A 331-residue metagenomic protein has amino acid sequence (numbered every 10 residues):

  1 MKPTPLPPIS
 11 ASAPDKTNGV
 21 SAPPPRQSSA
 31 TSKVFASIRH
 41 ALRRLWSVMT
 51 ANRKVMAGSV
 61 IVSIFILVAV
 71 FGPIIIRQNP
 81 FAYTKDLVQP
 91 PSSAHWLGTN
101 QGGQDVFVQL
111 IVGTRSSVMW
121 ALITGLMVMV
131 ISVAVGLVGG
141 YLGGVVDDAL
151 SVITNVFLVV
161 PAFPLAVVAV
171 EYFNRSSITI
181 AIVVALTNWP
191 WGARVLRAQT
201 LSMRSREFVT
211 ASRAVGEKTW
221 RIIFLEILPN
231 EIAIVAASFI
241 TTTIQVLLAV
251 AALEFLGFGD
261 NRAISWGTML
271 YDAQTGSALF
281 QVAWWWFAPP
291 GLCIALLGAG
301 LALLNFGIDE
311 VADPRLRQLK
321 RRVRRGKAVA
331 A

Functional and structural regions predicted by a protein language model:
A30-F81, L150-I153, E231-I232, G298 (+1 more regions): N-terminal signal-anchor/first transmembrane alpha helix
S32, V70-V108: Short membrane-interfacial helix/loop motifs at transmembrane-helix boundaries
W96, N100, M127-I131, G140-R206 (+1 more regions): Generic hydrophobic transmembrane alpha-helix motif, especially the helices
V106-Y141, L296-L297: Transmembrane alpha-helix signature in integral membrane proteins
R115-I131, W220-A252, L301: Transmembrane alpha-helices
L158, A169-Y172, Q199-T200, T241 (+2 more regions): Glycine-rich helix-loop "coupling/hinge" segments at transmembrane-helix boundaries in multipass transporters
V184-T187, A233-T241, W284-A331: C-terminal transmembrane helix and the adjacent membrane-cytosol boundary/short C-terminal tail of inner/organellar
